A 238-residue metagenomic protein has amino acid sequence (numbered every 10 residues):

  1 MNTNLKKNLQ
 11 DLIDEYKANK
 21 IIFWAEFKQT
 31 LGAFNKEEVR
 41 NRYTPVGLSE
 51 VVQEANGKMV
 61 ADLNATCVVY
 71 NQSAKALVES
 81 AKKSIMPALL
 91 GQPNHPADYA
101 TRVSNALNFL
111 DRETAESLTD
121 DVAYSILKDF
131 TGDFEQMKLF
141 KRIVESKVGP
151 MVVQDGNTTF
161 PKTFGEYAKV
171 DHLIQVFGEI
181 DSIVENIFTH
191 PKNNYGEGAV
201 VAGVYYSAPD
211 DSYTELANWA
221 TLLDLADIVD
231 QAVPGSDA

Functional and structural regions predicted by a protein language model:
M1-I22, F177, T189, G198 (+1 more regions): Polar/charged low-complexity regulatory segments
N2-I13, S49-D155: Long, charge-patterned amphipathic interaction tracts in eukaryotic proteins
N19, F23-V39, A55, M59-T66 (+1 more regions): Non-transmembrane amphipathic alpha-helical segments
I22, E38-V46, A115: Charged, low-complexity interaction regions
P161-A238: C-terminal modules of long, charged coiled-coil scaffolds in eukaryotic assembly complexes
